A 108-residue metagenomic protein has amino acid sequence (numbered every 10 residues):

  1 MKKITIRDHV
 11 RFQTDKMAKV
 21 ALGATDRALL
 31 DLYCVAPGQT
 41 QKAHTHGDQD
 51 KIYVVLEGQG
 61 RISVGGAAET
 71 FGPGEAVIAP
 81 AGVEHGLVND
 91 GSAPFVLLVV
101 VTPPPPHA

Functional and structural regions predicted by a protein language model:
M1-D31, K42, V77-I78, A108: A short, N-terminal "cap"/entry segment at the start of jelly-roll beta-barrel domains of the cupin/DSBH fold
D26-A28, D48, A67, V83-E84 (+1 more regions): A generic "binding-loop/recognition-motif" signal
D26-A28, P37-T40, Q59, A68 (+1 more regions): Short, charged/polar surface micro-motifs in flexible loops or helix N-caps
L32, I52, A67-T70: Short, surface-exposed secondary-structure edge patches
C34-A36, G47-I62: Short, conserved beta-strand element in jelly-roll/cupin
T40-K42, R61, V77, A81-L87: Histidine-centered metal-chelating micro-motifs
A67-A81: Short acidic-glycine-tyrosine-enriched beta hairpin
A81-P106: Ligand-binding loop in jelly-roll beta-barrel domains
